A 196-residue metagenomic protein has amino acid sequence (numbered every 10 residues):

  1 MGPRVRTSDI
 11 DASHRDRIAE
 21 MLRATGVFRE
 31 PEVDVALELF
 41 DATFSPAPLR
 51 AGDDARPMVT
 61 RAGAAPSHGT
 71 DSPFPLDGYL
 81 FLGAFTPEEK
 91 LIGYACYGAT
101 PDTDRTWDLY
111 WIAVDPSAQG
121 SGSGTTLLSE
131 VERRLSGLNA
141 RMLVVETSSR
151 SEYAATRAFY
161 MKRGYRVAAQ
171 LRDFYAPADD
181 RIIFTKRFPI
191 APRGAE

Functional and structural regions predicted by a protein language model:
G2-V5: Extreme N-terminal starter segment of soluble prokaryotic enzymes
S8-S117, L128-E130, R134, L138 (+2 more regions): Acetyl-CoA-dependent GNAT
Y79, D179-I183: Short hydrophobic/aromatic beta-strand or adjacent loop that forms the aromatic wall/cage of a ligand/substrate-binding
G122: Conserved G/P- and acidic residue-centered "switch" motifs that form tight phosphate/ATP-binding loops in soluble
T125: Residues forming the Rossmann-fold NAD(P)(H) cofactor-binding site
L135-S148: Conserved GNAT acetyl-CoA-binding A-motif
V145-T156, F174-A178: Conserved beta-strand-loop-alpha-helix junction that forms the acyl-donor binding cleft
Y160, Y165: Conserved active-site tyrosine of GNAT-family acetyltransferases
